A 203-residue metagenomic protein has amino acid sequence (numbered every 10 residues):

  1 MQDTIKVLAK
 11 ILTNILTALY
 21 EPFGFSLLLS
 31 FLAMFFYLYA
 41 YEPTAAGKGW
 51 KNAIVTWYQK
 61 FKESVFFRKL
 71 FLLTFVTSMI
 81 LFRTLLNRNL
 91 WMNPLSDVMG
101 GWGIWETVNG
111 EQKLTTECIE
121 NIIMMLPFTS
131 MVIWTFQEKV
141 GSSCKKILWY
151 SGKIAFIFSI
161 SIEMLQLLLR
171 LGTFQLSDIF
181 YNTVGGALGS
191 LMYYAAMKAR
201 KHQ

Functional and structural regions predicted by a protein language model:
Q2-L171, L176, S190-Q203: Bulky hydrophobic segments
